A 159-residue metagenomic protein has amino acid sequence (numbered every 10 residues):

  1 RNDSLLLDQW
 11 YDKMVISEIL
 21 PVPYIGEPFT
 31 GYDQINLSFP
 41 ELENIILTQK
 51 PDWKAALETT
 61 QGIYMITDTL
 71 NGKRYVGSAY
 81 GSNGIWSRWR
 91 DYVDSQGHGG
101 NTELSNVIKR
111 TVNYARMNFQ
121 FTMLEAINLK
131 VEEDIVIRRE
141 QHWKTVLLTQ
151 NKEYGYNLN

Functional and structural regions predicted by a protein language model:
R1-Y80: GIY-YIG nuclease catalytic motif and its immediate N-terminal context
P40, S87, T102, D134-I137: Generic alpha-helical secondary structure signal
G62-I63, R88, R139: Short, hydrophobic/aromatic alpha-helical segments in well-folded domains
S82-L129: Conserved short loop/helix modules at catalytic or binding sites in compact beta-alpha or helix-hairpin-helix contexts
S105-Y114, D134, Q150, Y154 (+1 more regions): Mixed-charge (Asp/Glu-Lys/Arg
K130-T149: Domain-level recognition of nuclease-like catalytic cores that cleave nucleotide substrates
